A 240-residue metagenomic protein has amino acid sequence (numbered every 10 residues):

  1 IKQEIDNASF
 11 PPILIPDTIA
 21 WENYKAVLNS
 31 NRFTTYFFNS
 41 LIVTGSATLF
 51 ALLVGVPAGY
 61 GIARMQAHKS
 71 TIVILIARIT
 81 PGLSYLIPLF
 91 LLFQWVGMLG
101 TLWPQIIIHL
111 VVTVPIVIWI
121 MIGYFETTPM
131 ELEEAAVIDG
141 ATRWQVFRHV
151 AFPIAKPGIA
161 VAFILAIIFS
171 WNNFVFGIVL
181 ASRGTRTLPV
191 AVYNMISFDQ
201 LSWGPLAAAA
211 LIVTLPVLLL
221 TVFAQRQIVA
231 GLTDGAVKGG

Functional and structural regions predicted by a protein language model:
I1-G240: A hydrophobic, multi-pass inner-membrane permease signature
